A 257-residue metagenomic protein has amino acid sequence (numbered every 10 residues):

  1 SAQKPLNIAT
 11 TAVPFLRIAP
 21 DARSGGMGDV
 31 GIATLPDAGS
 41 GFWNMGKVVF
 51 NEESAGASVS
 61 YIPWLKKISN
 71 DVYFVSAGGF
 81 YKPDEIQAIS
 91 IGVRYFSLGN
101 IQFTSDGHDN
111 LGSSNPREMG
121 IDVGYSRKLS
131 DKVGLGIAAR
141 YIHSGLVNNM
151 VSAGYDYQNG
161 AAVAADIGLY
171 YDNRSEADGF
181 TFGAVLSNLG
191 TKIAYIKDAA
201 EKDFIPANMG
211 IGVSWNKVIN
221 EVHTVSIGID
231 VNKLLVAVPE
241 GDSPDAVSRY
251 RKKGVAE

Functional and structural regions predicted by a protein language model:
Q3-E257: Subset of outer-membrane beta-barrel
